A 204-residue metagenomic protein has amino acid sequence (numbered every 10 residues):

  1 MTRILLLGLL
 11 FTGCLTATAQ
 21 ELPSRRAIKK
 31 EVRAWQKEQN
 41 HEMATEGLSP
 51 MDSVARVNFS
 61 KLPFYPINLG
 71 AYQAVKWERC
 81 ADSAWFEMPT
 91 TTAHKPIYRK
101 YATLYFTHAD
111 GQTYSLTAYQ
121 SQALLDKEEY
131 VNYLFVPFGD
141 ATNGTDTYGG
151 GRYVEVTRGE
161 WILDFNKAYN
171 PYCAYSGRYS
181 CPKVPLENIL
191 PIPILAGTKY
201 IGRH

Functional and structural regions predicted by a protein language model:
M1-P23: Bacterial Sec-dependent N-terminal signal peptides
Q20-A74, E78-D82: Start-of-domain marker
L69, K100-A102, N132, G150 (+3 more regions): Residues that flank catalytic or metal-binding motifs in active/ligand-binding sites
W77, A118-Q120, D140-T142, K167-Y169 (+1 more regions): A mature extracytoplasmic/lumenal domain signature
A81-G149: Mid-length scaffold segments of soluble, non-membrane domains
Q112-L116, R152, W161, L190-I192: Short beta-strand segments
F135-P171: Acidic, glycine-rich flexible loop segments
W161, Y169-H204: Extended, aromatic/histidine-rich regions of cofactor-dependent oxidoreductases associated with respiratory
